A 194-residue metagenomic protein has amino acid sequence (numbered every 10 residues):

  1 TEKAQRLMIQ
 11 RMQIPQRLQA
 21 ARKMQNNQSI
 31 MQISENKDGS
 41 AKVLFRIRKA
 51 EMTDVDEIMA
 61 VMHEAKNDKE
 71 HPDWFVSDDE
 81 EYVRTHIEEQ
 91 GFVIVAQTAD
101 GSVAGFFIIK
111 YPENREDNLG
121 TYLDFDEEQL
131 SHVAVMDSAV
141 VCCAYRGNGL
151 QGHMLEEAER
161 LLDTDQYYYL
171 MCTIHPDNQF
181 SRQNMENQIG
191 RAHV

Functional and structural regions predicted by a protein language model:
Q25-T53: Conserved N-terminal entry element of GNAT/NAT acetyltransferase domains
M59, H63-R84: Conserved GNAT-fold acetyl-CoA-binding loop/helix
R84-V95, Y111-E116, V135: A short helix-loop-beta-strand connector motif used in the catalytic cores of GNAT acetyltransferases and, in some
G91-F107: Conserved beta-hairpin
I108-S138: Conserved acyl-donor/pantetheine-binding loop and adjacent beta-alpha core of acyl/acetyltransferases and related
V141, G147-R160: Conserved acetyl-CoA-binding loop-helix of GNAT-fold acetyltransferases
G152, T164, P176-R191: Conserved active-site alpha-helix within GNAT-family acetyltransferase domains
L162-I174: Conserved GNAT acetyl-CoA-binding A-motif
